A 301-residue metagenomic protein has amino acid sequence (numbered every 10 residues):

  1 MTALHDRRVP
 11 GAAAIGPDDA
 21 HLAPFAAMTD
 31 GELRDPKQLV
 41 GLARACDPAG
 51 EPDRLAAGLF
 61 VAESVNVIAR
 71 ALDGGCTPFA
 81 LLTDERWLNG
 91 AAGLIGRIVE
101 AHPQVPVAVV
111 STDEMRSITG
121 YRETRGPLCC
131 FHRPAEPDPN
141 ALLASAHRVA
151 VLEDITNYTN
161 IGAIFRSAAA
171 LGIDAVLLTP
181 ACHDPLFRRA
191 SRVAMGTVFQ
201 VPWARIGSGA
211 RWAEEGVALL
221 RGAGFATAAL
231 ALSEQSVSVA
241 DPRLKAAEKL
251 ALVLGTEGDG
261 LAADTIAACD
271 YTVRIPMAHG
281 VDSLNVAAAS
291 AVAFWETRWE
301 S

Functional and structural regions predicted by a protein language model:
M1-G96, C182-D184: Boundary-proximal intrinsically disordered activation/regulatory segments immediately upstream of a helical core
A3-L4, A12-I15, N66, A108 (+1 more regions): RNA substrate-binding interface of SAM-dependent RNA methyltransferases
L72, A101, R221: Anion (oxyanion) recognition and catalysis
R97-G120, A204: A glycine-rich helix N-cap at a beta->alpha junction
I98-E100, P127, V193-T197, K245-E248: Short, hinge-like loop/turn segments at secondary-structure boundaries
P127-C129, S167-L171, P185-V198, A263-S301: Structured adenosyl-cofactor binding patch, chiefly the S-adenosyl-L-methionine
A228-H279: Active-site/ligand-binding-proximal alpha/beta "capping" segment
